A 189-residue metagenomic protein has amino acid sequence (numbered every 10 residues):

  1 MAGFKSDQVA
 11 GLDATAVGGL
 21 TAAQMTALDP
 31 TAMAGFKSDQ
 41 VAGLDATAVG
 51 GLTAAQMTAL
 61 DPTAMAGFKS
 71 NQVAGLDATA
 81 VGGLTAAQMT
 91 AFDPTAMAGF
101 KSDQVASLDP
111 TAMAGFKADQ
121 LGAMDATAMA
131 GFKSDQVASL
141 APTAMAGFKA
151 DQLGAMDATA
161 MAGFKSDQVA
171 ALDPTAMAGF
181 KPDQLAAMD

Functional and structural regions predicted by a protein language model:
M1-D189: General marker for long, soluble alpha-helical cores
